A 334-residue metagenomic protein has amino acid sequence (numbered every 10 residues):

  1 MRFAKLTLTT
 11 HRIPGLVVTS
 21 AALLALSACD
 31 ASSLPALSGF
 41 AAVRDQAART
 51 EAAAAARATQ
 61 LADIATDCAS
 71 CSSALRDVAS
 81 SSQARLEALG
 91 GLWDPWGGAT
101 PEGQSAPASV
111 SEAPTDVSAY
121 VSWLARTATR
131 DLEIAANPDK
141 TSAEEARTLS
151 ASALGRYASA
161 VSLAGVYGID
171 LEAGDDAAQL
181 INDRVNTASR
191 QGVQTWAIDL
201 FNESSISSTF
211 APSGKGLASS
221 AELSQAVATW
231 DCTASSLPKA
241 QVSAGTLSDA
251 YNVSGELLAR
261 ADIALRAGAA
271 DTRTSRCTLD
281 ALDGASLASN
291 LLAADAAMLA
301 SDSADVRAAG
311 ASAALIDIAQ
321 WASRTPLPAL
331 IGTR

Functional and structural regions predicted by a protein language model:
R2-F3, D30-R334: All-alpha RGS (Regulator of G-protein Signaling) helical domain and cognate RGS-like helical scaffolds
F3-V17: Bacterial N-terminal signal peptides that target proteins for export
V18-A22: Hydrophobic helical h-region of N-terminal Sec-dependent signal peptides in bacterial secretory/periplasmic proteins
L23-A28: C-terminal motif of bacterial Sec signal peptides marking the signal peptidase cleavage site
